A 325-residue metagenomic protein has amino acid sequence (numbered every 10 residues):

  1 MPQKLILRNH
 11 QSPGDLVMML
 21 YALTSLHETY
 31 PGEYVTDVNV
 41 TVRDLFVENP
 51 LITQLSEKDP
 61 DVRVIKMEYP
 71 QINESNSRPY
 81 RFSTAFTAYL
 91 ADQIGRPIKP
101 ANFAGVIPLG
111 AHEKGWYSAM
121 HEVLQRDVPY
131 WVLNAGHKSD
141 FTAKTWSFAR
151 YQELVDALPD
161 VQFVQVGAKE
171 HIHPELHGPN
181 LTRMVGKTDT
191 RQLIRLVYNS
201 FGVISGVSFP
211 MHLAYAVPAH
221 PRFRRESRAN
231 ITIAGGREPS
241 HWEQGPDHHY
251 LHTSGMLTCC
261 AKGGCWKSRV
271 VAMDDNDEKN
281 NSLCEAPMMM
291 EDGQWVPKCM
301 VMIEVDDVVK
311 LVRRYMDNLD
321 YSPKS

Functional and structural regions predicted by a protein language model:
M1-T87, Q192-G202, P210-A216, H220-F223: Active-site and donor-binding regions of nucleotide-sugar-utilizing enzymes
I6-L7, V38, L133, Q165 (+1 more regions): Structural beta-sheet core signal
L7, Y117-L133, K187-T188, I204 (+2 more regions): Catalytic phosphate/metal-binding cores of nucleic-acid and nucleotide-processing enzymes, i.e., regions that mediate
Q11, H137-S139, G236: Residue-level signal for short, function-critical loop segments
V17-L20, A143-W242: Donor-binding and catalytic core of enzymes assembling or modifying cell-surface/extracellular glycoconjugates
P50-E74, H173-K187, G245-S254: Active-site regions of enzymes building and remodeling cell-envelope glycoconjugates
I72-F148, P323: Mid-sequence helix-capping/hinge segment at a functional interface
Y215-K324: Nucleotide-sugar donor-binding patch of glycosyltransferase catalytic domains
